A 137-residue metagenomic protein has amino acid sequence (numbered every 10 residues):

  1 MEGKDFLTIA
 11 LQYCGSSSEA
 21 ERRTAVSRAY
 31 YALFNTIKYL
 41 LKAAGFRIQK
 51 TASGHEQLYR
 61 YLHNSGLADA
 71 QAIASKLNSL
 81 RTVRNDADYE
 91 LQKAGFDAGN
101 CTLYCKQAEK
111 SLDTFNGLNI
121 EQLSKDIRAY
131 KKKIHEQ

Functional and structural regions predicted by a protein language model:
M1-Q137: Terminal alpha-helical segments
